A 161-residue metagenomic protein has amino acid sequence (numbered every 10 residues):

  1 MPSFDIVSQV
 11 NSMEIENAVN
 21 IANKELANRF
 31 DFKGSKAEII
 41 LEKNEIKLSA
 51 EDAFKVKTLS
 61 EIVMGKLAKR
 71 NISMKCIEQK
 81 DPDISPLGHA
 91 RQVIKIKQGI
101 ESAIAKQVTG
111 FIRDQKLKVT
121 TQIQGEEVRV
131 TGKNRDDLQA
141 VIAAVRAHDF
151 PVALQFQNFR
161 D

Functional and structural regions predicted by a protein language model:
P2-M13, N17-I21, E25-V108, D114-K116 (+3 more regions): N-terminal intrinsically disordered, cationic/polar leader segments that include organellar targeting peptides
